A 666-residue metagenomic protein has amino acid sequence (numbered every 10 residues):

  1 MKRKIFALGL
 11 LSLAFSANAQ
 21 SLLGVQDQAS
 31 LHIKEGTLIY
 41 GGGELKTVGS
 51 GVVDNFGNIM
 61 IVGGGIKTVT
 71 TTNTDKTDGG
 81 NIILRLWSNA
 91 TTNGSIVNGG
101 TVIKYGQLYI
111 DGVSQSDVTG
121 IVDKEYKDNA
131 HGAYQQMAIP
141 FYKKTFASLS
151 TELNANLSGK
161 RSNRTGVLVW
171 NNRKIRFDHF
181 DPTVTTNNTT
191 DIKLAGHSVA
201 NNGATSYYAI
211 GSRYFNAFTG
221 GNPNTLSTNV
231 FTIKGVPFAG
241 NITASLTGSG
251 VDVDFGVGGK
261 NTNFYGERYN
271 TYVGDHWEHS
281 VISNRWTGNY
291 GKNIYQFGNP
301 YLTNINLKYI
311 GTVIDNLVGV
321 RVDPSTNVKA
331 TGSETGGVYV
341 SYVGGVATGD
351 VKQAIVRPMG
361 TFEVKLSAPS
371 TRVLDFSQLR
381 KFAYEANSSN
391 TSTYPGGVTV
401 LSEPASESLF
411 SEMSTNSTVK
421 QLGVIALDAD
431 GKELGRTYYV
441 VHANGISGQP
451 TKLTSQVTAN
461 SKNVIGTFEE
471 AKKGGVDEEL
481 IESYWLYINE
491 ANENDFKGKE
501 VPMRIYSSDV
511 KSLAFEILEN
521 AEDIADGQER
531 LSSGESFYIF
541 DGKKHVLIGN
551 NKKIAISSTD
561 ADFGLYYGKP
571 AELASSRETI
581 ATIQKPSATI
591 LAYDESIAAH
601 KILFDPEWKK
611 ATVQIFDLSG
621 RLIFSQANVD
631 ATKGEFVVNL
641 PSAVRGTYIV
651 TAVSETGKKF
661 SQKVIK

Functional and structural regions predicted by a protein language model:
M1-V25, L603, R621, V637-V638 (+1 more regions): Bacterial Sec-dependent N-terminal signal peptides
A7-G9, L13-G112, S367-A368: Extracellular beta-sheet-rich ligand-binding/adhesion modules
Q26-A29, K34-T37, G42-E44, S50 (+9 more regions): Tight coil/turn sites that cap or link beta-strands
V97-V184, N216-T243: A long-range scaffold signal marking pre-active-site subdomains of enzyme folds
Y134, T165, G203-Y207, M359-T361 (+1 more regions): Short, surface-exposed beta-edge/turn micro-motifs
T186, K193, Y214-E635, P641-R645 (+1 more regions): Compositionally biased Ser/Thr/Gly- and acidic/asparagine-rich, proline-interspersed low-complexity stretches
N188-G211: Long, charge-dense tracts
